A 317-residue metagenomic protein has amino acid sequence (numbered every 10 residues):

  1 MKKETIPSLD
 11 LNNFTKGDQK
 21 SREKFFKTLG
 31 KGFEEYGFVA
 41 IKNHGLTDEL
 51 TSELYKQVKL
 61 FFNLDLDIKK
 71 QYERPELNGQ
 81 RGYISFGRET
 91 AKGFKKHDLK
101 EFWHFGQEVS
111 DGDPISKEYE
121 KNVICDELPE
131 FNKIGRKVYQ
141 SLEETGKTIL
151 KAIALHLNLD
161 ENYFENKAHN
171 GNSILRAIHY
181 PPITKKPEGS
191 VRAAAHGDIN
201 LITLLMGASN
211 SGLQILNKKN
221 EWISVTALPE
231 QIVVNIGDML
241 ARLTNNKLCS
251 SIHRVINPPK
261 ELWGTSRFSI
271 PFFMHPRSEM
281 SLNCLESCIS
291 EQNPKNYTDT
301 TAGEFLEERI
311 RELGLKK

Functional and structural regions predicted by a protein language model:
M1-K317: Peripheral, non-catalytic segments flanking oxidoreductase cores
